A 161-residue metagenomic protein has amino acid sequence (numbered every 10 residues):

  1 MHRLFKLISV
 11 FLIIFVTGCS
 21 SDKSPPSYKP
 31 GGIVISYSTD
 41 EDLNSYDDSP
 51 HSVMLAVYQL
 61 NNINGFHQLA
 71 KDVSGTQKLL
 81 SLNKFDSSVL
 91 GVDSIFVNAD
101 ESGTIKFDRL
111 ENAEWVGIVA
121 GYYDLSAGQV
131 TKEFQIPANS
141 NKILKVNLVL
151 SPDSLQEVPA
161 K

Functional and structural regions predicted by a protein language model:
R3-V10: Sec-dependent signal peptide recognition, specifically the positively charged N-region followed immediately by
F15-G18: C-terminal motif of bacterial Sec signal peptides marking the signal peptidase cleavage site
S20-K23: Bacterial signal peptide processing site
I35-Y46: Short amphipathic, basic-aromatic surface patches that mediate peripheral association with negatively charged
D47-A56: Short coil-to-beta strand junction motifs in C2/discoidin
L69-R109: Tryptophan-paired
A113-D124: A short, solvent-exposed beta-strand micro-motif common in secreted/extracellular proteins
Q129-K161: Glycine-rich, aromatic-bearing surface loops/beta-hairpins
